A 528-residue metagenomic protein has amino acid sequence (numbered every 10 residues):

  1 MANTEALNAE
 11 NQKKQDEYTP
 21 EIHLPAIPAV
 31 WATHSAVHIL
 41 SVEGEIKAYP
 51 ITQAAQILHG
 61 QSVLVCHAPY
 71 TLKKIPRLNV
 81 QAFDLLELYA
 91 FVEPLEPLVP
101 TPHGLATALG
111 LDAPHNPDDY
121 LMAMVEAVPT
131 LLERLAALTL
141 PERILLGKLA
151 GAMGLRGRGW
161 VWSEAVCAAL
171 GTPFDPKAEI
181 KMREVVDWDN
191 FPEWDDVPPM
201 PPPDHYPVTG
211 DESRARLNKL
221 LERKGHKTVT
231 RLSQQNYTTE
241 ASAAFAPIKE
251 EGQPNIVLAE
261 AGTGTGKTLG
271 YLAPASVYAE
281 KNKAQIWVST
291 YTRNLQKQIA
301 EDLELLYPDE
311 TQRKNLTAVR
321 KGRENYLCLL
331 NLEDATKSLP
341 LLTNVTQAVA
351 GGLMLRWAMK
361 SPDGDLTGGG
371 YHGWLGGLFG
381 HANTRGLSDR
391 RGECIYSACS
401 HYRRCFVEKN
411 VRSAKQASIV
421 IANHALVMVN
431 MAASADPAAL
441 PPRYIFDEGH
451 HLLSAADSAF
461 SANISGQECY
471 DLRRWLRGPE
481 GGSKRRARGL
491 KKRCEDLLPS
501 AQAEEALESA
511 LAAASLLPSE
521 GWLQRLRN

Functional and structural regions predicted by a protein language model:
P25-L135: Conserved DEDDh/DEDDy metal-dependent 3′-5′ exonuclease domain
H103-F174: Acidic, Mg2+-coordinating catalytic module of metal-dependent nucleases/exonucleases that use a two-metal-ion mechanism
P198-K219, K283-Q285, T290-S418, R474-R477 (+1 more regions): A substrate-engagement module of RecA-like helicase motors
H205-A259: Conserved pre-motif I regulatory segment
S242-A246, T268-N282, D302-L306: Walker A/P-loop NTP-binding motif
E250-P274: Walker A/P-loop
H401-V411, A422-L440: Conserved RecA-like ASCE ATPase "motif II neighborhood" in helicase/translocase motors
L440-A459: SF2 helicase catalytic motif II
